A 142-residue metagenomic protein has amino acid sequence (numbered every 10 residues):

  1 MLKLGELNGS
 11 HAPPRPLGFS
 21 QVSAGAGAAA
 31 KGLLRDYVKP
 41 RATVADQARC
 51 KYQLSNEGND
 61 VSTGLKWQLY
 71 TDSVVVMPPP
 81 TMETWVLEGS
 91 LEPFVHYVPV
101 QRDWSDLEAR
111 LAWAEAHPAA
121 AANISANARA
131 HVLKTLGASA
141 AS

Functional and structural regions predicted by a protein language model:
M1-R41, V86: Catalytic donor nucleotide-activated moiety binding site of glycosyltransferases and closely related
R41, Q47-S142: Catalytic binding pocket for nucleotide-activated donors in carbohydrate/polymer assembly enzymes
